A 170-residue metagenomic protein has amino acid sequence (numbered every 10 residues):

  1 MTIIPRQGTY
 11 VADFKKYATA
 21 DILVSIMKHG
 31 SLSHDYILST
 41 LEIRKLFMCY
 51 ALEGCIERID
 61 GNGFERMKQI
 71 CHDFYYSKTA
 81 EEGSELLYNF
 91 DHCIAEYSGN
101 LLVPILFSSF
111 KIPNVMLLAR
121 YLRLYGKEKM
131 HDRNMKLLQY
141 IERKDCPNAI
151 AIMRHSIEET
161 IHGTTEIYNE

Functional and structural regions predicted by a protein language model:
M1-E42: Short linear motifs at protein or domain termini
K16, V24-I26, C55, L118-Y121: Surface-exposed beta-strand edges and their flanking turn/coil or helix-capping segments
L41-R120, K129-N134, N148-G163: Conserved amphipathic alpha-helical segments that form helical-bundle/coiled-coil interaction surfaces
Y168-E170: …primarily DNA-binding HTH/wHTH and HhH modules…
